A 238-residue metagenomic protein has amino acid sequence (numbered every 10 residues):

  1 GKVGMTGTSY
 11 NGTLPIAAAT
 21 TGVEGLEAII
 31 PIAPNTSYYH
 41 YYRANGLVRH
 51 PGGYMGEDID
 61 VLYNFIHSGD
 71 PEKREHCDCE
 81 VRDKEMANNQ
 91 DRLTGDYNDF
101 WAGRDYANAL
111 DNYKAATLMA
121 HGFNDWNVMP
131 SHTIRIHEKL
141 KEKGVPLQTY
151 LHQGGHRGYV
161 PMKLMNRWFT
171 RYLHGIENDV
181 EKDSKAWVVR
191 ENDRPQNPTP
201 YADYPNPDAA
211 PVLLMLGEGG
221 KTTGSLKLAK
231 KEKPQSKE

Functional and structural regions predicted by a protein language model:
G1-Y10: Alpha/beta-hydrolase fold nucleophile elbow
M5, A28-I32, L151: A short, hydrophobic beta-strand element of the alpha/beta-hydrolase
S9-G12, A33: Catalytic nucleophile serine of serine hydrolases, specifically the conserved "nucleophile elbow" pentapeptide
A17-N112, V180: Accessory cap/linker subdomain of secreted extracellular hydrolases
Y113, M119-H121, D125: Short beta-strand/loop motif that positions the catalytic acidic residue of the alpha/beta-hydrolase fold
W126-I134: Conserved alpha/beta-hydrolase "acid-adjacent" motif
L140-R157: Catalytic histidine neighborhood in serine/cysteine hydrolases with alpha/beta-hydrolase-type architecture
Y159-E238: C-terminal, loop-rich substrate-recognition/catalytic regions characterized by aromatic stacking residues
